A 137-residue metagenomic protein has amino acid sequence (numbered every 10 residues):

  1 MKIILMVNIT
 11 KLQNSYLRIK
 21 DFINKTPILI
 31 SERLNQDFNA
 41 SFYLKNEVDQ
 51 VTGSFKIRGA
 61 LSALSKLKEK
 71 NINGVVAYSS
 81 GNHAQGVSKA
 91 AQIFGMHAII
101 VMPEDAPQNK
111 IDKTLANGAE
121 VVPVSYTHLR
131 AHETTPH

Functional and structural regions predicted by a protein language model:
I3-R130: PLP-dependent amino-acid enzyme catalytic core
A131-H137: A short, hydrophobic C-terminal helix/tail in secreted or cell-surface proteins
